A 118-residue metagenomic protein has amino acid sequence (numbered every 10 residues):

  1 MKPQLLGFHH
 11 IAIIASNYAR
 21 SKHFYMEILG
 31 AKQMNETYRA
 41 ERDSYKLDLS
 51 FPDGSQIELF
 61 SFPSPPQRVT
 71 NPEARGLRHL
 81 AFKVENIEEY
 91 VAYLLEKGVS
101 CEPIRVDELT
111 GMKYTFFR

Functional and structural regions predicted by a protein language model:
M1-A19, L77-L80: N-terminal beta-strand motif that seeds the catalytic metal site of vicinal oxygen chelate
M1-Q4, T37, D48, V91-R118: Vicinal oxygen chelate
G7, D43, G76, G111-K113: Exposed loop/turn and edge beta-strand positions of beta-sandwich/beta-sheet ligand-binding modules
I13-Q56, E96: Core segments of cupin and vicinal oxygen chelate
M34-E36, S44, S64-T70, P103: A short, acidic/glycine-rich surface segment
P52-Q56, S64-P65, I87-E88: Short, charged/polar surface micro-motifs in flexible loops or helix N-caps
L59-S61, V69-A74, R78: Helix-adjacent hinge/juxtasegments
E73, L80-V91: Mid-chain, well-packed structural core segment of small domains
